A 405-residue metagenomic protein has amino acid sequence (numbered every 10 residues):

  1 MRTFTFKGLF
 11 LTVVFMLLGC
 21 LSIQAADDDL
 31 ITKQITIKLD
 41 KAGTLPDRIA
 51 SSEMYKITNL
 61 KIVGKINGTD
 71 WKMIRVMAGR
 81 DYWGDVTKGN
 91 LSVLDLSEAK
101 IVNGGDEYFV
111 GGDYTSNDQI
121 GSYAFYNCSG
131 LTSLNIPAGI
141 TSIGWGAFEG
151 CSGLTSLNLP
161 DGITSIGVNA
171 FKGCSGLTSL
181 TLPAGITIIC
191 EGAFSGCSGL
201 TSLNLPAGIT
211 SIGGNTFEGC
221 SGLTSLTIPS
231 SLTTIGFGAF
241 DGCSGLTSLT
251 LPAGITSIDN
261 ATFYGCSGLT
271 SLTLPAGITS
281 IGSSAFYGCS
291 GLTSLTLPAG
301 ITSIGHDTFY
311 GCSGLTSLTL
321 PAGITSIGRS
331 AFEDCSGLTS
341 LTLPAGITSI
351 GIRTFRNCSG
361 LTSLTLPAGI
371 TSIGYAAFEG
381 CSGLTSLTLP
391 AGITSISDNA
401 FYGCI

Functional and structural regions predicted by a protein language model:
M1-L11: Bacterial N-terminal signal peptides that target proteins for export
L9-C20: Bacterial N-terminal signal peptides
I23-D27: Boundary at the C-terminal end of the N-terminal hydrophobic targeting segment
T32-D40, T58-I66, G84-Q119, S129-S142 (+12 more regions): Structural signature of tandem-repeat unit edges
G43-E53, D70-G79, W83: Short, T/G/N/S-enriched strand-turn elements that build extracellular solenoid repeat scaffolds
